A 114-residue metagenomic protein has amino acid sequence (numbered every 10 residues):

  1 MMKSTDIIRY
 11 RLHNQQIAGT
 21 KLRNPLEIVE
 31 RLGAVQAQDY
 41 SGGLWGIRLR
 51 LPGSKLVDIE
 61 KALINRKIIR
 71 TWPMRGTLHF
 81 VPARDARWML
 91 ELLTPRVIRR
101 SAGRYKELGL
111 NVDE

Functional and structural regions predicted by a protein language model:
M1-E114: Phosphate-backbone binding and catalysis cores of DNA-processing enzymes
